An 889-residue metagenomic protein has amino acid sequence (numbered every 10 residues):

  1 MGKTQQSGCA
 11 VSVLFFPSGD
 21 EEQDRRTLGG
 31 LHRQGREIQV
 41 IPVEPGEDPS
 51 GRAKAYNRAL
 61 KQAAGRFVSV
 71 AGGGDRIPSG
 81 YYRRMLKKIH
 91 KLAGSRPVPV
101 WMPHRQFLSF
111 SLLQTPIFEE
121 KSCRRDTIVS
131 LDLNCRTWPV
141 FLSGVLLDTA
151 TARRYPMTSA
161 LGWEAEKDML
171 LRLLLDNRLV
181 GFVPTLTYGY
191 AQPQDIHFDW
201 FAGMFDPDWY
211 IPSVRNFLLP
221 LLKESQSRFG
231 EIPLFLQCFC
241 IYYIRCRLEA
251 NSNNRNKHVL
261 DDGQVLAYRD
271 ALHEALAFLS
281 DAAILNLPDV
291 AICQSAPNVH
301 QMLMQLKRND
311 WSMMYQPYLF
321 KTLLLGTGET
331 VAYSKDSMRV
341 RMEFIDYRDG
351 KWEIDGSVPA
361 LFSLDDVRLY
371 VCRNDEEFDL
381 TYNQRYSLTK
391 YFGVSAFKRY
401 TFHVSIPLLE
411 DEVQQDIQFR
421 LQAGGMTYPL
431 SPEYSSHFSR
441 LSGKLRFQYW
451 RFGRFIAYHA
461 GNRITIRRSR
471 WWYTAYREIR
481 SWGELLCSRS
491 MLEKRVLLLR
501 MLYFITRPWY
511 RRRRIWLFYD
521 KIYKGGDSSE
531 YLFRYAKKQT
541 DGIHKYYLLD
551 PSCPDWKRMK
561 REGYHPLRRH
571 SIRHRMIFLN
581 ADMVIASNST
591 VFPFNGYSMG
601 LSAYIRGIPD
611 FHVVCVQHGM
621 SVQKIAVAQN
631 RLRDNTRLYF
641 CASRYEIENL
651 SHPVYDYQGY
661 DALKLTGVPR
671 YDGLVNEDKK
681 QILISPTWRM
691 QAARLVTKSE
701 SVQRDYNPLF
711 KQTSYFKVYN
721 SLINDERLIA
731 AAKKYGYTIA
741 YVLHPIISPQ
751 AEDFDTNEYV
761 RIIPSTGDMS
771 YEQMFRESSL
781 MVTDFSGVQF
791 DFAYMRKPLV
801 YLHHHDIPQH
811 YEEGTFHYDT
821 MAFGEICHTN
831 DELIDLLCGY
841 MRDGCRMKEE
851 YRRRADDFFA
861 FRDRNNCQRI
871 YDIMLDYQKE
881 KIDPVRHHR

Functional and structural regions predicted by a protein language model:
K3-S7, R26-I38: Short, acidic, metal-binding catalytic loop of nucleotide-sugar glycosyltransferases
V68: Short aromatic/hydrophobic "clamp" motif used to bind/position activated sugar donors
R76, G80-F118: Conserved donor NDP-sugar-binding/catalytic core segment of glycosyltransferases
I128-N216, K223-E224, R228-E231: Conserved nucleotide-sugar donor-binding catalytic segment
E231, G525-K537, P669-D753, C827 (+2 more regions): Conserved catalytic-core segment of nucleotide-activated headgroup transferases in glycan assembly
I354-D355, Y386-F397, F504-T506, R513-G673: Active-site and donor-binding regions of nucleotide-sugar-utilizing enzymes
E493-Y503, D610-F611, Q617, Q623-V718 (+3 more regions): A nucleotide-sugar donor-handling region in carbohydrate enzymes
G659, D753-E758, G787-F859: Catalytic binding pocket for nucleotide-activated donors in carbohydrate/polymer assembly enzymes
